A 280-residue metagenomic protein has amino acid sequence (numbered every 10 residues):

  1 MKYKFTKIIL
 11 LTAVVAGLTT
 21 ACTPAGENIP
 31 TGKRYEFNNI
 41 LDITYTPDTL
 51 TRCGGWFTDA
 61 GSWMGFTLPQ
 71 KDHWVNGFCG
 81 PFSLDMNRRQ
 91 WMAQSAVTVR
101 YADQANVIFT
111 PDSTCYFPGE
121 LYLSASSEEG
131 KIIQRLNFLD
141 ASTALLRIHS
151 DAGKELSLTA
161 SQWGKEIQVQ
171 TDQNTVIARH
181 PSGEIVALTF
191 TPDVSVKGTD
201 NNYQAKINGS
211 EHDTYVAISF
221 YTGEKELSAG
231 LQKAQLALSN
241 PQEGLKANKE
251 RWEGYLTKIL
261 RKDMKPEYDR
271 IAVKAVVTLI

Functional and structural regions predicted by a protein language model:
M1-L10: Bacterial N-terminal signal peptides that target proteins for export
K4, C22-E267: Terminal accessory carbohydrate-recognition/targeting modules of carbohydrate-active enzymes
I9-G17: Bacterial N-terminal signal peptides
A272: Conserved N-terminal diphosphate/IPP-binding helix and adjacent helical/loop segment of trans-prenyltransferase domains
A275-I280: Long, well-ordered core segments of solenoidal/helical folds
